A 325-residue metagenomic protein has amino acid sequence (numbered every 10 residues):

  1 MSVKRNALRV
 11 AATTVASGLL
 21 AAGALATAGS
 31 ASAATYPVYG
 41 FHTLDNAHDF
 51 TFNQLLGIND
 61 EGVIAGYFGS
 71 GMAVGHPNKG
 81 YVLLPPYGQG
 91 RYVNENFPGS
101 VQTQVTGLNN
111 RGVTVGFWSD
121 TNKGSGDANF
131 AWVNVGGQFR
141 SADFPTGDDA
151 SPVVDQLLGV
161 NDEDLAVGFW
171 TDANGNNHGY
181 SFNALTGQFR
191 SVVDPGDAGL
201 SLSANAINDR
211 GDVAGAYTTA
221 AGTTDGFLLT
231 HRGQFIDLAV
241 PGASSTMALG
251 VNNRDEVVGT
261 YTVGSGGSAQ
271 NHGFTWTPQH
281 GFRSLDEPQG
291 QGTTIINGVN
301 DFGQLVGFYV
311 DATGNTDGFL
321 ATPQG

Functional and structural regions predicted by a protein language model:
S2, N6-V10, T14, L25 (+1 more regions): Residue-level hotspots at or immediately adjacent to binding/recognition sites across diverse folds
L19-L25: Hydrophobic alpha-helical membrane-insertion segments, chiefly the h-region of N-terminal signal peptides
